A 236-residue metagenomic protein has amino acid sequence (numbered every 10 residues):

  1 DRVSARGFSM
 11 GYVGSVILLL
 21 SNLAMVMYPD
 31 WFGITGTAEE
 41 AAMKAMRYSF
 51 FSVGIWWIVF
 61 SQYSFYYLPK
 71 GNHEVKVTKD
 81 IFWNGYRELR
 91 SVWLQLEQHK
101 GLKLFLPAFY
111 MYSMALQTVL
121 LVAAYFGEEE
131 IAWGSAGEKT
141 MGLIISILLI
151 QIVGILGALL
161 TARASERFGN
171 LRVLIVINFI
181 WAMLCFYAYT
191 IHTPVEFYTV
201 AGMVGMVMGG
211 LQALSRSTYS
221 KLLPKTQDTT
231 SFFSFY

Functional and structural regions predicted by a protein language model:
D1-A42, Y48-L68, L116, L120 (+3 more regions): Substrate-agnostic recognition of the 12-TM MFS/MFS-like secondary transporter fold
M46, S135-I147, F197: Juxtamembrane helix-start elements in MFS-like secondary transporters
P69-L106: Juxtamembrane intracellular "pre-TM" segments in multi-pass secondary transporters
E97-V119, G202: Pair of pore-lining "gating" transmembrane helices in MFS-fold secondary transporters
L121-M141: Short amphipathic helix-loop junctions that connect adjacent transmembrane helices in Major Facilitator Superfamily/SLC
L156-N170: Helix-to-loop junctions at the C-terminal end of transmembrane segments in multipass secondary transporters
R172-Y187: Structural signature of the two symmetry-related core transmembrane helices
Y189-A201: Helix-loop junctions at membrane interfaces in 12-TM secondary transporters
